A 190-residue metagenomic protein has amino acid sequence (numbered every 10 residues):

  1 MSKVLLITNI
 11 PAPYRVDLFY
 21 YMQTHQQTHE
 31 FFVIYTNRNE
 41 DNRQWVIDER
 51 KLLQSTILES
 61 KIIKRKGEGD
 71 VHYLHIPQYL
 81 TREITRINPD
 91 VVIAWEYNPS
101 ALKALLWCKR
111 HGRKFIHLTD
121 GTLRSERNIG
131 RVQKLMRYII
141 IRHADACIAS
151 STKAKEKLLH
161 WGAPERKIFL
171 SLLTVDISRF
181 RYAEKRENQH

Functional and structural regions predicted by a protein language model:
M1-I62: N-terminal subdomain of nucleotide-sugar transferases
N9-P11, E96-Y97, L118-T122, L172-L173: Histidine-centered beta-alpha loop that forms part of the nucleotide-sugar donor binding/catalytic region in diverse
Y14, T36, W95, A149-S151 (+1 more regions): Replace "coordinates the UDP/GDP/TDP-sugar" with "coordinates nucleotide-activated sugar donors
Y14-V16, S100-K103, K155-E156: Short, well-ordered alpha-helical microsegments
K61-A94, P99-L106, R110, R131-I139: An amphipathic, basic-hydrophobic alpha-helix
H111-K114, R166: A short helix->loop->beta-strand "cap" motif at the edges of active sites that frequently abuts
R113-R131, H143-A146, S150: A short, histidine- and acid-enriched strand-loop-helix "catalytic/donor-clamping" loop that lines the nucleotide-sugar
R137-Q189: Donor nucleotide-sugar binding/catalytic pocket of nucleotide-sugar-dependent glycosyltransferases
